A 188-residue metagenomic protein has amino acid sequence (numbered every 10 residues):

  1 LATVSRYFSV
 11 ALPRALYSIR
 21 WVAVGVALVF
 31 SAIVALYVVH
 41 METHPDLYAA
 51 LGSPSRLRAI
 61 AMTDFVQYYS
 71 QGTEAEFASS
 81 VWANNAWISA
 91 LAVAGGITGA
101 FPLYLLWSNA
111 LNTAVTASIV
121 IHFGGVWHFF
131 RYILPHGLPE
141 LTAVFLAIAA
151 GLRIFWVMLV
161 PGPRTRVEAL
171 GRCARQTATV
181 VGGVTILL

Functional and structural regions predicted by a protein language model:
T3-I19, Y68, G72, E76 (+1 more regions): Cytosolic juxtamembrane amphipathic/interface segments immediately preceding and feeding into a transmembrane helix
P13-A32: Alpha-helical transmembrane segments and their helix-start/interface "positive-inside/aromatic belt" motifs in integral
A27-T43, T98, H136-P139, V184: Hydrophobic alpha-helical membrane-insertion segments
V29, G52-R58, L106-T116, L134: Small-residue-enriched core segments of transmembrane alpha-helices in multipass membrane transport and channel
A32-L36, I88, P102-G124: Small-polar-interrupted transmembrane alpha-helices in polytopic inner-membrane proteins
Y37-T63, W107: Interfacial/capping segments of alpha-helical transmembrane domains
T73-F101: Individual transmembrane alpha-helix segments
A117-L187: Hydrophobic alpha-helical transmembrane segments and adjacent short intramembrane/lumenal linkers of inner/organellar
